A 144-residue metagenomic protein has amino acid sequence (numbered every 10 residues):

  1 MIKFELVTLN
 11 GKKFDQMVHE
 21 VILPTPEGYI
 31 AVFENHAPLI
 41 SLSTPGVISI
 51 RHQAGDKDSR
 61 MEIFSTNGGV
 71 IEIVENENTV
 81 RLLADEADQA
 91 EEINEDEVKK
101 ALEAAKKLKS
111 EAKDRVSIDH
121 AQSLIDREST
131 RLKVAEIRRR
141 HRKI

Functional and structural regions predicted by a protein language model:
M1-S59: A positional/architectural concept
T8, E72-I73: A residue-level detector for short acidic-glycine micro-motifs
P26, V74-E77: Short flexible coil/turn linkers enriched for glycine and charged/polar residues that connect secondary-structure
I30, R60-F64, V80: Short beta-strand segments
V32, F64-T66, I93: A broad, structural micro-motif
E34, S43, H52, T66 (+2 more regions): Residue-level recognition of conserved beta-strand positions in structured domain cores
V74, R81, D88-I144: Acidic/glycine-rich phosphate/pyrophosphate-binding loops and surrounding catalytic core that coordinate Mg2+
